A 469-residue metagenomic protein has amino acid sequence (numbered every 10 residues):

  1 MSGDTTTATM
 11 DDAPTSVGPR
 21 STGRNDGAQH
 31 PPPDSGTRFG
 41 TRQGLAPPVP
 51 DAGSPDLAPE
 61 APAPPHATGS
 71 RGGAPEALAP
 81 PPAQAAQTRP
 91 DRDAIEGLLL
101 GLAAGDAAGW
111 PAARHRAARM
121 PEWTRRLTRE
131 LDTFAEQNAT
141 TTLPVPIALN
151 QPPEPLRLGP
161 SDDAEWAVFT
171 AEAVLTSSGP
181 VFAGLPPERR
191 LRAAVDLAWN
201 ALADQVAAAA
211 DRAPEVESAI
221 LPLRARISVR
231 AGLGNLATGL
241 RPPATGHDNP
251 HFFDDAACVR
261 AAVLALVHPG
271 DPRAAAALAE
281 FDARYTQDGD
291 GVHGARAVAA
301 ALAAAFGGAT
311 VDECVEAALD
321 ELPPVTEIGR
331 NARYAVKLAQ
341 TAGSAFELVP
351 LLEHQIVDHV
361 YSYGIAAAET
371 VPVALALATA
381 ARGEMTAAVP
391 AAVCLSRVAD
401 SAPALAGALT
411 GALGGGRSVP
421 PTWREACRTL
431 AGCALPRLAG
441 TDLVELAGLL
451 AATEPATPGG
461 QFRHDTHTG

Functional and structural regions predicted by a protein language model:
S2-D26, H30, R42, D51 (+1 more regions): Structured, active/binding-site neighborhoods that engage oxygen-rich ligands
R24, D34-T37, D56, A61-P65: N-terminal low-complexity segments that are often proline-rich with Ser/Thr-Pro
T37, A52-S54, S70: Ser/Thr/Pro-rich low-complexity tandem-repeat tracts
